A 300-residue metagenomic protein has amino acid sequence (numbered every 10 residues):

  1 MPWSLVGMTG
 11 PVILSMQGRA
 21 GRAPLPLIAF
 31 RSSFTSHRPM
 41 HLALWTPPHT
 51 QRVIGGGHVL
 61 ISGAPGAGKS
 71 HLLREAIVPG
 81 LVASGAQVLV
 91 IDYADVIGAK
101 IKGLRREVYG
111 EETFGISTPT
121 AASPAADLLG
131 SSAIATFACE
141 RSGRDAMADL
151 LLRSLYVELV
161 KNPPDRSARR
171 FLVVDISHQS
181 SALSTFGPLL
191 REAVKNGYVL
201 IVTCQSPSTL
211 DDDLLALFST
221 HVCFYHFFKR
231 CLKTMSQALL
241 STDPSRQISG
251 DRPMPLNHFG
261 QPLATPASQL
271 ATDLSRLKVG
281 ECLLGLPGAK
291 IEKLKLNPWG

Functional and structural regions predicted by a protein language model:
P2-L5, P24, R31-S32, P39 (+4 more regions): ASCE P-loop NTPase motor cores of helicases and related translocases
P2-V12, Q17, K102, L189-E292: Conserved ATP-driven motor cores of ASCE-family P-loop NTPases powering translocation/secretion/packaging/pilus
L5-P11, M16-A20, L27, S36-M40 (+8 more regions): Conserved P-loop NTPase motor module
I54, V59-A67, L72-I77, I91 (+1 more regions): Conserved P-loop NTPase motor cores
G56-G57, G85, L104, G130-S132 (+1 more regions): Short, well-ordered alpha-helix to beta-strand connector turns
A67-F114: Walker A/P-loop NTP-binding active-site region of P-loop NTPases, recognizing the glycine-rich GxxxxGKT/S
Q87, A133, R170-F171: The start of beta-strands in P-loop NTPase/AAA+ ATPase cores
F137-R141, I176, L286-G288, P298: Flexible glycine-/small-residue-rich
